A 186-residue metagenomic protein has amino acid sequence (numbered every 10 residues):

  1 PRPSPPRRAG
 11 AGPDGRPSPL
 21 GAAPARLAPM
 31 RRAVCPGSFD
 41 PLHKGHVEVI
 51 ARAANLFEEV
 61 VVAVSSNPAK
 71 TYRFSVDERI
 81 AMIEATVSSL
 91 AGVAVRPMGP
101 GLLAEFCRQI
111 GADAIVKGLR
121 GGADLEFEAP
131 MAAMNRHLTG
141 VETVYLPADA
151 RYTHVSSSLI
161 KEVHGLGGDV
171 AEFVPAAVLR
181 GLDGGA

Functional and structural regions predicted by a protein language model:
P1-R26: Compositionally biased, low-complexity flexible segments
P24-A186: Nucleotidyltransferase catalytic core that binds NTPs
